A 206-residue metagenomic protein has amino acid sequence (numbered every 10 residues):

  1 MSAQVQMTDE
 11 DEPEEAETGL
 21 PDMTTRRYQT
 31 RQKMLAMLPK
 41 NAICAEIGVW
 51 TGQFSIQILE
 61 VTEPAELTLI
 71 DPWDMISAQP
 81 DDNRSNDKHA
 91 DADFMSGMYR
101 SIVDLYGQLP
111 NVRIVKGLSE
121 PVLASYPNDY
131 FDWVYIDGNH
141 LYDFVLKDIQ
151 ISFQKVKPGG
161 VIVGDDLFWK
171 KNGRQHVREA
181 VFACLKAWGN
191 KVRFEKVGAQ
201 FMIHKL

Functional and structural regions predicted by a protein language model:
M1-E10: N-terminal, positively charged/glycine-rich alpha-helical extensions of SAM-dependent methyltransferases
D9-D22, R27-L206: S-adenosylmethionine/decaboxylated-SAM
